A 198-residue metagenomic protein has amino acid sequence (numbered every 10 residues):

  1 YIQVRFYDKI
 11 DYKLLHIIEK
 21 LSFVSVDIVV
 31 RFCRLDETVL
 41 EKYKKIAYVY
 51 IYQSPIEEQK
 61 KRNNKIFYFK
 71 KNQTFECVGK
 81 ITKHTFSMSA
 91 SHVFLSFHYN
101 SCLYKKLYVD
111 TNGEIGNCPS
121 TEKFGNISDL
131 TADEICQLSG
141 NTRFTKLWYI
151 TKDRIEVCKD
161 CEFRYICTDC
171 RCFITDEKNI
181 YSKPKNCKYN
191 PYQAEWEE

Functional and structural regions predicted by a protein language model:
Y1-I10, V24-L35, V49-P55: Core AdoMet radical
Y7-I18, C33-T38, F67-N72: Well-ordered, non-membrane alpha-helical segments in soluble/globular domains
L15-V24, L40-K44: Acidic (Asp/Glu)-rich catalytic clusters
K42-T121, I166: A C-terminal junction/extension of Radical SAM enzymes
Y68-S87, S120-E162: C-terminal accessory region of radical SAM enzymes
L95-H98, L138, W148-T151, C187-E198: Cysteine-centered metal-binding/redox modules
H98, E114, R154-V157, F163-I166 (+1 more regions): Secretory pathway export signals and precursors
R164-E198: Radical SAM enzyme core and accessory elements
